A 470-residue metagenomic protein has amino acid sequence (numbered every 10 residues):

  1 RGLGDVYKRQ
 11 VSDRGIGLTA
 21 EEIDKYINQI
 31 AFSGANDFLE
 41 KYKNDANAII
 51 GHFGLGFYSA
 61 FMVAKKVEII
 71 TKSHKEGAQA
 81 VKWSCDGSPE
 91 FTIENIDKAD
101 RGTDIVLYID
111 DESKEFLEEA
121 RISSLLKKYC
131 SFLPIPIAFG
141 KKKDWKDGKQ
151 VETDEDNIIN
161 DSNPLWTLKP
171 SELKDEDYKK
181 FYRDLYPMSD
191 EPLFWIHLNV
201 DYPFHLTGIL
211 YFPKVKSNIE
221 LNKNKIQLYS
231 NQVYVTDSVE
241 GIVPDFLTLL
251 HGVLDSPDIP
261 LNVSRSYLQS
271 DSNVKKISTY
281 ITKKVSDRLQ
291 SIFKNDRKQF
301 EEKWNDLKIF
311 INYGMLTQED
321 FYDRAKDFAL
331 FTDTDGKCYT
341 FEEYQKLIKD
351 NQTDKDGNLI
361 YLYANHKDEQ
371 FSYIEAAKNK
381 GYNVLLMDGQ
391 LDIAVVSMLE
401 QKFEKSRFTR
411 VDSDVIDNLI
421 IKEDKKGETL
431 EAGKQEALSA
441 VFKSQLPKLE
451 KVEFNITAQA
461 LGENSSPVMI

Functional and structural regions predicted by a protein language model:
R1, D5-F116, S124, S131 (+1 more regions): GHKL (Bergerat-fold) ATPase N-terminal catalytic module, capturing the glycine-rich phosphate-binding loop and acidic
I49, V67-E90, D110-K114, A120-I470: GHKL/Bergerat-fold ATPase module in large chromosome/replication-associated machines
